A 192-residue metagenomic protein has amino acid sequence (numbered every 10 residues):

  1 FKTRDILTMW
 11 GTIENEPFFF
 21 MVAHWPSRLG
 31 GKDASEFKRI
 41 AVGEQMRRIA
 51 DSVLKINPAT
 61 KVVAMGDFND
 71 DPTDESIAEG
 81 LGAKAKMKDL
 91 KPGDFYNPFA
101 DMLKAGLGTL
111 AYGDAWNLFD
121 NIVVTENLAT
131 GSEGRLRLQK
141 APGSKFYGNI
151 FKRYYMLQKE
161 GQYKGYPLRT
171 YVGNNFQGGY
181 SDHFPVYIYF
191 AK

Functional and structural regions predicted by a protein language model:
F1, L54-T60, D70-K192: Metal-dependent phosphoester-hydrolase catalytic domains
F1-W25: Structured beta-strand-rich core segments of catalytic domains in phosphoester-bond hydrolases
K2, K38-V42: Phosphate/oxyanion-binding active-site loops and adjacent basic polyanion-contact surfaces
W25, D67-F68: Active-site metal-binding loops of divalent metal-dependent hydrolases
P26-L29, P72: Feature marks short, surface-exposed loop/turn motifs that line or immediately flank catalytic pockets and channel
L29-R39, A64-M65, L107-Y112, N174-F176: Second-shell loop/turn segments in exported
V42-M65: His/acidic metal-ligating clusters that form di-metal
